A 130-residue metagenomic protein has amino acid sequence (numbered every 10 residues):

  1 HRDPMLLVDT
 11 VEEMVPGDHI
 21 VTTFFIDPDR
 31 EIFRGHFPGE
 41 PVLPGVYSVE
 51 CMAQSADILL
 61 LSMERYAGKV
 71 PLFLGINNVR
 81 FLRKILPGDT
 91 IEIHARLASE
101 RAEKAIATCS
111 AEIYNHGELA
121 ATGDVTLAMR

Functional and structural regions predicted by a protein language model:
H1-V42, S62, A67-V70, L82-L86 (+3 more regions): Non-catalytic linker/capping segments at the edges of enzyme domains
R34-P44, V49-L59, F73: Compact, glycine-rich, soluble single-domain proteins
I76-F81: Short alpha-helix capping/helix-loop boundary micro-motifs
S110-E112: Beta-strand signatures of extracellular beta-sandwich domains
